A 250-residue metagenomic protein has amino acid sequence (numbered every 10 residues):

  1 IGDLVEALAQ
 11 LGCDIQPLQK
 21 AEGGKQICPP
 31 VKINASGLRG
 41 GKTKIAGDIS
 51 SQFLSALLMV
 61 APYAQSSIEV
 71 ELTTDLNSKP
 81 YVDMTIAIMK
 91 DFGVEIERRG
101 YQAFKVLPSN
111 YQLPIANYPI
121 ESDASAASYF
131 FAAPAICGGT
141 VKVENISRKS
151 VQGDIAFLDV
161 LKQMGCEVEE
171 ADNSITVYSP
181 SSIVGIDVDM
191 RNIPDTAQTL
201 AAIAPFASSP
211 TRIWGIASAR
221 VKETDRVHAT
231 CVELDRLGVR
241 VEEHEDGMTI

Functional and structural regions predicted by a protein language model:
I1-I250: Structural preference for solvent-exposed beta-strand-turn elements and adjacent flexible terminal/loop segments within
